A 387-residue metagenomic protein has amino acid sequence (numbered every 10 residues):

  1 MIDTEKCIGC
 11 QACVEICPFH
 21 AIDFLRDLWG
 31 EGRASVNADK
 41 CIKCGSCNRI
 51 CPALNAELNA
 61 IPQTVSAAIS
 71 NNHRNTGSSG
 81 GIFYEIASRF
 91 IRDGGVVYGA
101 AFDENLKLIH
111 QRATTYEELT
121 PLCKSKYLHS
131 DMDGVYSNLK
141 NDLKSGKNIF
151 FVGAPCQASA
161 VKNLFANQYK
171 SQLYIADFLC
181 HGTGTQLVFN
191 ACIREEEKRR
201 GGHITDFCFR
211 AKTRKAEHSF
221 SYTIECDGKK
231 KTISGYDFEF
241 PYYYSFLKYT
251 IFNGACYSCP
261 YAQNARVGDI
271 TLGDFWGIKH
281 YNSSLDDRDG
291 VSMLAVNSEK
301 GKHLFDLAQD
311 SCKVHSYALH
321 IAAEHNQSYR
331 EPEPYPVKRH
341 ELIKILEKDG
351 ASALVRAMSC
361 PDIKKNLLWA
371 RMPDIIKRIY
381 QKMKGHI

Functional and structural regions predicted by a protein language model:
M1-E5, S35-I42, G146-I149, F238-G254: Immediate flanking context of iron-sulfur cluster ligation sites
M1-K6, A12-S35, G45-Q63, A265 (+1 more regions): Iron-sulfur cluster-binding cysteine motifs and their immediate structural context in ferredoxin-like electron-transfer
A12-A34, K126, Y222-P241: Short, charged low-complexity linear segments at domain edges
D39-S145, H320-P334, K338, K344-A357: Flanking helices and flexible, charged tails adjoining ferredoxin-like Fe-S electron-transfer domains in multi-subunit
S78-G81, E104, F151-V161, G182-G184: Gly/Ser/Thr-rich loops at beta-strand to alpha-helix junctions that form or flank small-molecule/cofactor-binding
D93-V96, E197, G202-I387: Long, compositionally biased charged/polar accessory segments in the mid-to-C-terminal portions of proteins
K162-L173, I193-K198: Short, surface-exposed basic-aromatic patches at helix termini and helix-loop junctions that form
L173-E195: Short, flexible loop segments at boundaries between secondary-structure elements
